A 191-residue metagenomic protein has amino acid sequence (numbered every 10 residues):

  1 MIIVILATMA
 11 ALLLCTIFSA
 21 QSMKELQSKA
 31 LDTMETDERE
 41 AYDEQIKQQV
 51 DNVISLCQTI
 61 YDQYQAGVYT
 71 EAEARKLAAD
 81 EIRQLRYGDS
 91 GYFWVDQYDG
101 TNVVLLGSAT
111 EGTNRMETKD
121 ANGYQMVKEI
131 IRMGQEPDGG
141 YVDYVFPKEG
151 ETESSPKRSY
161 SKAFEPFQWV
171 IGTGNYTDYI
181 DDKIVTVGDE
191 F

Functional and structural regions predicted by a protein language model:
M1-L26: Extreme N-terminal signal-anchor transmembrane helix of membrane signaling/transducer proteins, especially in bacteria
S28, T36, E40-L77, T110-R115 (+1 more regions): Extracellular/periplasmic ligand-binding regions of membrane signal-transduction receptors
E44, R83-N102, D138-Y141: Short N-terminal helix-loop-first-beta-strand/juxtamembrane motif that initiates sensory/input modules
V68, A72-D80, S108-E149: Extracytoplasmic/periplasmic sensor domains and loops in membrane signaling proteins
G91, V127, E151-K162: A short beta-strand signature within small-molecule sensing/ligand-binding domains used in signal transduction
T101-S108, S154: Amphipathic coiled-coil signal-relay and dimerization helices
K148-E151, N175-F191: Helix-start (N-cap) segments at beta->loop->alpha junctions that couple sensory/regulatory domains to adjoining helices
S155-K183: Conserved beta-strands of PAS-like sensory domains
